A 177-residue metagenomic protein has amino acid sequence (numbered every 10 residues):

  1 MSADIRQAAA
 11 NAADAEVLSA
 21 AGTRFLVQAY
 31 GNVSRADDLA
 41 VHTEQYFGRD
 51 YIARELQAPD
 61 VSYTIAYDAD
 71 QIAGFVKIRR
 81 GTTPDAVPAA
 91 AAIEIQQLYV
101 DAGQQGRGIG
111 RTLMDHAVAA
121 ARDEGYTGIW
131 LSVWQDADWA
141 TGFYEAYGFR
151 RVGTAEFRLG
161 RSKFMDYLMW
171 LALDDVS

Functional and structural regions predicted by a protein language model:
S2-D4, N11, A89-I93, T127-W130 (+2 more regions): C-terminal "cap" of GNAT-fold acetyltransferases
Q7-A15, S19-N32, D37-G103, R111-H116 (+4 more regions): Acetyl-CoA-dependent GNAT
D101-G103, R107, Q135-D136: Active-site acidic-Proline motif in GNAT/NAT acetyltransferases
